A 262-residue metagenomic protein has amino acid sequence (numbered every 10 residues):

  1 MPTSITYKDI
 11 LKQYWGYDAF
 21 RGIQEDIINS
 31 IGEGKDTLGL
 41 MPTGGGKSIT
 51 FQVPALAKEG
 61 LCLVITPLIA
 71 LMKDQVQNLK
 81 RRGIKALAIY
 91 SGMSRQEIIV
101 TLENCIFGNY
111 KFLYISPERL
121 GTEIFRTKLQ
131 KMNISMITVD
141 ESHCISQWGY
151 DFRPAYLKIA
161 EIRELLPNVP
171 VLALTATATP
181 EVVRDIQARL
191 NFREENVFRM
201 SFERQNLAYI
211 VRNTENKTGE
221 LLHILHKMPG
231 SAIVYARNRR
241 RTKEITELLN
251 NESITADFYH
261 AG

Functional and structural regions predicted by a protein language model:
T3-Y14, D18-G22, D26-S48, A55-K58 (+1 more regions): Helicase motor core with emphasis on the C-terminal RecA-like subdomain
A70: Conserved catalytic helix of short-chain dehydrogenase/reductases
